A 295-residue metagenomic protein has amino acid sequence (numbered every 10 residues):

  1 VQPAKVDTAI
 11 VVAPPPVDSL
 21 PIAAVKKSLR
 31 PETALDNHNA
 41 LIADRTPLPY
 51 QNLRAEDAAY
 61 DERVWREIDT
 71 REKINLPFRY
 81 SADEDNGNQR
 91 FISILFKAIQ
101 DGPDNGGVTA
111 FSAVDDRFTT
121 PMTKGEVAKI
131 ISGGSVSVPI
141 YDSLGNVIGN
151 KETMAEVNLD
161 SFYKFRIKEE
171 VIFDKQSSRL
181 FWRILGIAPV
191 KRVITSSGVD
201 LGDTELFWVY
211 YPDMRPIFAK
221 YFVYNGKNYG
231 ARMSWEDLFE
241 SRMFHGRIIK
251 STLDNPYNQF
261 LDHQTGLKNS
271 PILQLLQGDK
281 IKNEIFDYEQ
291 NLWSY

Functional and structural regions predicted by a protein language model:
P3-K175, P212-Y295: A domain-level signal for the mature, folded cores of soluble proteins
Y163-F165, E169, R183-P189, E205-F207: Residue-level detector of short, conserved catalytic/binding motifs and their immediate flanks
D174, R179, I184-D203, P212: Extended serine/threonine-enriched, polar tracts that run as long, contiguous segments within proteins
